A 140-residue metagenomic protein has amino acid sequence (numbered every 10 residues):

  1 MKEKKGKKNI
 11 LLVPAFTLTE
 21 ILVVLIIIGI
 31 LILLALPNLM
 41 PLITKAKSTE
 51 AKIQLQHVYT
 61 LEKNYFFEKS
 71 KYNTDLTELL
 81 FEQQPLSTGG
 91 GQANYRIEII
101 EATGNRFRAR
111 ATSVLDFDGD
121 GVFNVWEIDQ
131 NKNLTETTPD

Functional and structural regions predicted by a protein language model:
M1-I10: N-terminal secretory signal peptides that target proteins for export/translocation
L11-L39: N-terminal single-pass transmembrane signal-anchor helix
L18-I21, E62, A111: Conserved hydrophobic beta-strand within the GNAT/NAT acetyltransferase core sheet that lines the active-site cleft
A35, L42, E62: Conserved alpha-helical elements of the SDR catalytic core
N38-L55: Aliphatic-rich helix starts adjacent to a transmembrane/signal segment
K52-K69: N-terminal alpha-helical signal peptides/signal-anchor transmembrane segments
N64-D140: Periplasmic/extracellular, small/polar-rich flexible segments of pilin-like filament-forming proteins
